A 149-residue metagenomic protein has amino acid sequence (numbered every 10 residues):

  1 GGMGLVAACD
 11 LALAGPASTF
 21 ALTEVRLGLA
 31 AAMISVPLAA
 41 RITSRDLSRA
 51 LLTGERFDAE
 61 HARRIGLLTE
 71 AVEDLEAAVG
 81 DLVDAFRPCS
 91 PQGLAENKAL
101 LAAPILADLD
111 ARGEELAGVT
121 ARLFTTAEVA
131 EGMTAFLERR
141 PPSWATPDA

Functional and structural regions predicted by a protein language model:
G1-L51, R64-I65, A78-L82: CoA-thioester-processing core
V6, A62, N97, F136: Terminal peptide-recognition signature
L13-S18, L68-E114, R122, A127 (+1 more regions): C-terminal long alpha-helix characteristic of the crotonase
S35, S44-L47, P91-K98, L116-A117 (+1 more regions): A general structural signal for well-ordered alpha-helical segments in protein cores
A50-L52, R122-L123: Short alpha-helical segment immediately N-terminal to, or the first helix within, an HTH/HTH-like DNA-binding domain
G54, A127-E131, R139: Short acidic-aromatic low-complexity motifs
G54-H61: Acidic, divalent-metal-coordinating active-site segment for phosphoryl/phosphodiester hydrolysis, typified by short
G132-A149: Short, basic/aromatic-enriched C-terminal tail that caps enzymatic domains
